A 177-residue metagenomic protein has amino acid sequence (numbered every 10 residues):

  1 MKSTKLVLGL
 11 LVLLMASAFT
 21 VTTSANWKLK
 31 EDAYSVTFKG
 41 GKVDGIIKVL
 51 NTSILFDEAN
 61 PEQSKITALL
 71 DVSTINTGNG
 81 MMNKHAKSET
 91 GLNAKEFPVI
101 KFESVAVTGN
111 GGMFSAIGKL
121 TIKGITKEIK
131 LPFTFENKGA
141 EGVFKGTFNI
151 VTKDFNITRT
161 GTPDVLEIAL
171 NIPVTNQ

Functional and structural regions predicted by a protein language model:
M1-N26: Bacterial Sec-dependent N-terminal signal peptides
F19-Q177: Low-complexity, acidic/polar, glycine-enriched regions of mature
